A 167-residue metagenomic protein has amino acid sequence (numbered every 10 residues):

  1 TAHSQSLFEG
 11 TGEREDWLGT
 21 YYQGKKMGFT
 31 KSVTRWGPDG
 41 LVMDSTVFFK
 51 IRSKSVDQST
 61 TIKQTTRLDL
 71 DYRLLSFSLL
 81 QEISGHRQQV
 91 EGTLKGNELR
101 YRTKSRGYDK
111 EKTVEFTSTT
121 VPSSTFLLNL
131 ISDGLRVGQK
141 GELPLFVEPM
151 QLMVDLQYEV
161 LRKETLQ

Functional and structural regions predicted by a protein language model:
H3-S6, G10-E13, M27, L80-Q167: Solvent-exposed helix/loop surface patches that form functional interfaces
G12-Y22: A short, Trp-centered hydrophobic/proline-enriched beta-strand micro-motif
T20, L68, E164-L166: Hydrophobic alpha-helical segments, especially N-terminal targeting/anchoring helices
Y22-S105: N-terminal mature ectodomain segment of secretory-pathway/periplasmic proteins
